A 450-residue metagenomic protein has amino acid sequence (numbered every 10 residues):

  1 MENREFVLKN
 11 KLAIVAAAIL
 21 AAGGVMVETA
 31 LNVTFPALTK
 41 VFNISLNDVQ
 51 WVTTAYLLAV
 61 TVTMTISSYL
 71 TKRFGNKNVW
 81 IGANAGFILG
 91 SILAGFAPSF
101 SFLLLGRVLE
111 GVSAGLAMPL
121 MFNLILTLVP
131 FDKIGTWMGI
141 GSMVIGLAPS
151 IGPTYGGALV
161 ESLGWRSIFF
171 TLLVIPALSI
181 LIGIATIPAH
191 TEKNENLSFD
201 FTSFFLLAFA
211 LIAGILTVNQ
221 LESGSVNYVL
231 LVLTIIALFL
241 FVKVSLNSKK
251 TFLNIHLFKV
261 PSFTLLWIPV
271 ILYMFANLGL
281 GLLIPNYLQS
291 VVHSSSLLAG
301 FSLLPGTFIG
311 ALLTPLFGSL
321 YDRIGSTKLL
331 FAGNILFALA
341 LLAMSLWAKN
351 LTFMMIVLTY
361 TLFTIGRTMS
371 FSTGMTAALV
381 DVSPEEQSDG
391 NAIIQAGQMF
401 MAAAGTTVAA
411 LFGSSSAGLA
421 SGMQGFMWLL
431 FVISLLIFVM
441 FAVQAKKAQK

Functional and structural regions predicted by a protein language model:
M1-V7: Short, Lys/Arg-rich, polar N-terminal cytosolic tail immediately upstream of the first transmembrane signal-anchor
N10-M26, L31-F35, F42, L46-N47 (+7 more regions): 12-transmembrane solute porter fold
E28, N32, P36, L89-G95 (+4 more regions): Membrane-embedded alpha-helical segments in integral membrane proteins
L46-W51, S101-L105, L109, S162-R166 (+5 more regions): Interfacial loop-to-helix junctions that mark the boundaries of transmembrane helices in multi-pass membrane
T61, I88-L89, G95, V112 (+6 more regions): Small-residue-rich packing faces within the transmembrane alpha-helices of Major Facilitator Superfamily
T61-V62, I92, F96, G146-S150 (+5 more regions): Hydrophobic/small/kink-forming positions within alpha-helical transmembrane segments of polytopic membrane proteins
M64-F201, R367: Helix-loop-helix hairpins in multi-pass membrane proteins, especially solute transporters
E161-P269: Hydrophobic transmembrane-helix bundles of small-molecule transporters
